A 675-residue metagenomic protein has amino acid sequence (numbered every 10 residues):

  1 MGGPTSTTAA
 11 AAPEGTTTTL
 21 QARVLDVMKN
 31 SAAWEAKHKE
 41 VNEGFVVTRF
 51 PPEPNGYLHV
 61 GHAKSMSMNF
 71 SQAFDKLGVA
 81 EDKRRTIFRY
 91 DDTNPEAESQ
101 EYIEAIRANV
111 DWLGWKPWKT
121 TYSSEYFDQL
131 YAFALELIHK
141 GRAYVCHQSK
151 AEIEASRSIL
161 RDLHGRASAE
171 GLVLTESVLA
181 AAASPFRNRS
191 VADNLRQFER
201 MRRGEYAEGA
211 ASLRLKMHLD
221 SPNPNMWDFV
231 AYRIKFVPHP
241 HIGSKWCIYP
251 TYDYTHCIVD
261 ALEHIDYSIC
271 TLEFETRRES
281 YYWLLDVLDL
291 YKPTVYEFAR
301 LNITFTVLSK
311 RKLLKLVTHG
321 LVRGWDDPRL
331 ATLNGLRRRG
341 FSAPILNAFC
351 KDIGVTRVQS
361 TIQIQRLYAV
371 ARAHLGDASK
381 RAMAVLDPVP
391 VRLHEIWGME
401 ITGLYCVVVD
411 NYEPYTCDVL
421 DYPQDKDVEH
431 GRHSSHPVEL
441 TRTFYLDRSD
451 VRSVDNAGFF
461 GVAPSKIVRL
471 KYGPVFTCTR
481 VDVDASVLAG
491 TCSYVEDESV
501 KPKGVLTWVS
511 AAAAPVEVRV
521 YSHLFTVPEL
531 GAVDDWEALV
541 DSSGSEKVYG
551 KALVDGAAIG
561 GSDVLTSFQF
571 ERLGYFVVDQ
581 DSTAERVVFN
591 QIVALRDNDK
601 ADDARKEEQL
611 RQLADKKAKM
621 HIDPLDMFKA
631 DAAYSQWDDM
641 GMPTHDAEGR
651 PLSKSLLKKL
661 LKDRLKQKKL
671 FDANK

Functional and structural regions predicted by a protein language model:
M1-A33, E40, S522, W536 (+6 more regions): Auxiliary tRNA-acceptor-end handling modules of aminoacyl-tRNA synthetases
G2-R189, W246, E273-Y296, R300-S309 (+2 more regions): N-terminal Rossmann-like or analogous alpha/beta NTP/dinucleotide-binding catalytic cores that position adenine
V47-G56, R85-D92, A261-I269, D327-L333 (+2 more regions): Glycine- and acidic
K140-L313, A371, S379-K380, V385-D497: Active-site cores that bind ATP or allylic diphosphates and position pyrophosphate for catalysis
A143, A207, P224, L290-T294 (+8 more regions): Intrinsically disordered or highly flexible coil/loop and linker segments, enriched in small and charged/polar residues
K292-V370, H374: Long, charged, mostly alpha-helical binding arms that flank functional sites
F349-Q359, I364-D615: Substrate/cofactor-recognition hotspot
